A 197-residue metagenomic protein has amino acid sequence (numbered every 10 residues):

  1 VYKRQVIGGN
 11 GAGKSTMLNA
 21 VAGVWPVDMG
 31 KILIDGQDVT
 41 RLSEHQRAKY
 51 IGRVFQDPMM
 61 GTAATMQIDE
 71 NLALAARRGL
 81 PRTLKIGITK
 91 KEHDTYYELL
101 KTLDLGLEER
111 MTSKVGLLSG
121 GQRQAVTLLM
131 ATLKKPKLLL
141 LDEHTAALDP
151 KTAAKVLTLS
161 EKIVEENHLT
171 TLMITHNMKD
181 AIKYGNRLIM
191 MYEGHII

Functional and structural regions predicted by a protein language model:
I7-G9: The feature captures the beta-strand-to-loop junction immediately N-terminal to the Walker
A22: Helix-to-loop junction immediately C-terminal to a conserved catalytic motif
G30-Q37: Conserved ABC transporter NBD signature motif
D38-G52, M60, R82-K85, T89: ABC ATPase NBD coupling module
A131-T132: ABC ATPase C-loop
L139-D142: Catalytic Walker B motif of ABC-type/P-loop ATPase nucleotide-binding domains
A154-N167: Helical segment within the ABC ATPase nucleotide-binding domain
T175-H176: H-loop/switch region of ABC-family ATPase nucleotide-binding domains
